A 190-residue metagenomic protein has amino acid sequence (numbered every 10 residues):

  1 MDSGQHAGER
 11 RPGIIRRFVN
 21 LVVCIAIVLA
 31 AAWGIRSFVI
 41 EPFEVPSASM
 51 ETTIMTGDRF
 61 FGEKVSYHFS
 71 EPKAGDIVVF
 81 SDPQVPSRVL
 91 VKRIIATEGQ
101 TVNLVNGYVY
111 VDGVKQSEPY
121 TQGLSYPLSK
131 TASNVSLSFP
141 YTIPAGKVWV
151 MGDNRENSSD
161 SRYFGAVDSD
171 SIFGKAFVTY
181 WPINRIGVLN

Functional and structural regions predicted by a protein language model:
D2-V19, G34, F38-E44, E51-N190: Soluble "head" domains of membrane/secretory-pathway proteins
